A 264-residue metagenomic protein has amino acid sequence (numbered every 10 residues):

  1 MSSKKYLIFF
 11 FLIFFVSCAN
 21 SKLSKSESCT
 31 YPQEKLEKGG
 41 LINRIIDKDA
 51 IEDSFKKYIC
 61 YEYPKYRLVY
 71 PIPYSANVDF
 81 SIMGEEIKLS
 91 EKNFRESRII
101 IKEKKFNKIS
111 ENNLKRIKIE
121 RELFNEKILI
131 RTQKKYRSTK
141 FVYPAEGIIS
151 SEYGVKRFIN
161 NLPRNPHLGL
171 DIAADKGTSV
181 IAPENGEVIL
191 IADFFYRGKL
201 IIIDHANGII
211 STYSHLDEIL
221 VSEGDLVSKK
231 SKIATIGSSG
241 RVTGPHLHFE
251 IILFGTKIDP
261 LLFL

Functional and structural regions predicted by a protein language model:
Y6-F14: Sec-dependent N-terminal signal peptides
C18-I101: Cationic-aromatic interfacial patches
N20, D193, E218-V221, S238-R241: Short, conserved catalytic or interaction motifs in soluble domains
Y74, K92, G154, G177 (+3 more regions): Solvent-exposed coil/turn segments that connect beta secondary-structure elements in extracytoplasmic/periplasmic
K88-R197: Surface-exposed, glycine-biased beta-strand/turn segments
S179-V188, E218-I236: Short, well-structured beta-strand-loop connectors
A182-D217, P245, E250: Zn2+-dependent peptidoglycan hydrolase active-site motif and core
K199-I202, D225-L264: Conserved, short, structured surface segments that act as functional micro-motifs
